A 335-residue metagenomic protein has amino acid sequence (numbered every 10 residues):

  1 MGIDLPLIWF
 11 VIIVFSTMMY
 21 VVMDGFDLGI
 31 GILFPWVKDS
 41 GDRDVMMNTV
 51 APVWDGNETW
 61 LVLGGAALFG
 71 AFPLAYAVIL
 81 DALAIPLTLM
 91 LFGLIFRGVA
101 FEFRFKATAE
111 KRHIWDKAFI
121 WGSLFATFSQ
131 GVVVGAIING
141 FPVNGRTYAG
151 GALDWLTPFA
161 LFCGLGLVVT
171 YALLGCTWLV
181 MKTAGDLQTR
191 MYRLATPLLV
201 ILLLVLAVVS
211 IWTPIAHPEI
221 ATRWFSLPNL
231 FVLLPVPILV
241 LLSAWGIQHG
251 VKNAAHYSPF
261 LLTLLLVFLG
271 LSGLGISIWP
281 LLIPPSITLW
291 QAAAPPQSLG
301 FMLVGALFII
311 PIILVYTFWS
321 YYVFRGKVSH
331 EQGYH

Functional and structural regions predicted by a protein language model:
M1-G56, V62-G65: N-terminal signal-anchor module of multipass membrane proteins
M1-P6, L33-F34, K38-A51, F105 (+4 more regions): Extramembrane terminal tails and long inter-domain/linker segments of multi-pass membrane proteins
M1-V11, F69-A84, I138-P158: Helix-coil boundary and interhelical linker segments in multi-pass alpha-helical membrane proteins
W9-Y20, L80-F92, I120-L124, D154-V168 (+2 more regions): Alpha-helical transmembrane segments
V53-F125, N144, T222-F231: Membrane-interface helix-loop-helix modules in multi-pass inner-membrane proteins
G98-F105, W245, I276-L289: Transmembrane alpha-helical segments of integral membrane proteins
F103-H256: Long, contiguous internal "core" modules enriched in hydrophobic/ aromatic residues
I283-M302: Short, membrane-exposed interhelical loops at transmembrane-helix boundaries
